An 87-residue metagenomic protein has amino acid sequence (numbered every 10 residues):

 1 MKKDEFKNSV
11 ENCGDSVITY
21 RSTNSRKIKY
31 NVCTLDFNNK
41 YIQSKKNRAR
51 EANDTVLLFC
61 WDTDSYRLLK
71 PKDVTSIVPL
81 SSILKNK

Functional and structural regions predicted by a protein language model:
M1-E5, A52, I77-K87: Ribonuclease/tRNase effector modules and their secretory precursors
M1-F6, N31-K45: Charged, amphipathic alpha-helical segments
K7-E11: Short, conserved, surface-exposed binding loops centered on an aromatic residue
N12-S22: A short, Trp-centered hydrophobic/proline-enriched beta-strand micro-motif
K29-V32, L68: A sequence-level detector of short linear motifs
D36-S65: Acidic, aromatic-enriched beta-alpha/helix-loop junctions
N38-Y41, T63-I83: Structured surface patches comprising rigid loops and adjacent beta-strands/short helices at the edges of well-ordered
